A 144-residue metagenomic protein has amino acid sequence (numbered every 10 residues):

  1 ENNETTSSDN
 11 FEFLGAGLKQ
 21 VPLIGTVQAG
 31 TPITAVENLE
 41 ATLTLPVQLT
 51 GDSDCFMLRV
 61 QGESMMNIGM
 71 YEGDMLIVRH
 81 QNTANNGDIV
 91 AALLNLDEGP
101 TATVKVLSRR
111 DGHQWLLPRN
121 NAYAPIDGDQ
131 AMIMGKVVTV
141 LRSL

Functional and structural regions predicted by a protein language model:
E1-N67, Y71, N85-N86, D97-A102 (+3 more regions): Short, positionally conserved secondary-structure boundary motifs
I77-V78, A91: Hydrophobic beta-strand signal
V106-L107, V137: Short hydrophobic/aromatic patches on the structural cores and recognition surfaces of FHA
L116-P118: SH3/SH3-like beta-barrel fold
N120-A122: Short, polar loop motifs at secondary-structure junctions
M132-L144: Glycine/charge-rich catalytic "coupling/switch" loops of P-loop NTPases
